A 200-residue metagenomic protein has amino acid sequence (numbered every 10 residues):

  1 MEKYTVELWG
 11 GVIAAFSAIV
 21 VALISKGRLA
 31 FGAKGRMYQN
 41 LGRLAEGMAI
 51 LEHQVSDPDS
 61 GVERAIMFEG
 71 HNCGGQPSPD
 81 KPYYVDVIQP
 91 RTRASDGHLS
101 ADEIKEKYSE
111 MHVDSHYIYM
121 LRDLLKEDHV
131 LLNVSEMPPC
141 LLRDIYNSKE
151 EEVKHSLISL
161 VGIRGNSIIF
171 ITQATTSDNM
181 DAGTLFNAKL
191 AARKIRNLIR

Functional and structural regions predicted by a protein language model:
M1-T5: Short, strongly hydrophobic alpha-helical membrane anchors
E7-L99, A192-I195, I199: Intrinsically disordered, low-complexity terminal regulatory regions
L44, N166-R200: Juxtadomain coupling helices with adjacent low-complexity linkers
S60-V62, E150-V153: A broad structural signal for short, well-ordered beta-strand segments within beta-sheet-rich domains
N72-G74, R164-S167: Short, glycine-anchored, charge-dense loop/turn motifs used at functional sites
G74, M137-P138, T176-M180: Short acidic, S/G/P-rich loop/turn micro-motifs used as interaction or catalytic elements
Y83-K149: Regulatory sensory and allosteric helical modules in signal-transduction proteins and certain transcription factors
R143-D144, K154-I163: A short, aliphatic-rich beta-strand micro-motif
